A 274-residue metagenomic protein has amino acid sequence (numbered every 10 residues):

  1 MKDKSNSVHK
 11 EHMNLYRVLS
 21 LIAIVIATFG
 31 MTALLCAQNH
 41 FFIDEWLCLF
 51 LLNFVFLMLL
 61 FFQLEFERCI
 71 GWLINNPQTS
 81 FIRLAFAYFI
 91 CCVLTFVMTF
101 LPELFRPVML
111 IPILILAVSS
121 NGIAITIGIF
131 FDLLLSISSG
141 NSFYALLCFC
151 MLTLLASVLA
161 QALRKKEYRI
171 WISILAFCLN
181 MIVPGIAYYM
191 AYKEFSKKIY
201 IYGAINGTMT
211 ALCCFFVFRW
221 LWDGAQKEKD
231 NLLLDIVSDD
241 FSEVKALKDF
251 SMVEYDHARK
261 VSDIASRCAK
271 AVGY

Functional and structural regions predicted by a protein language model:
M1-K2: Short, charged cytosolic
S5-L110, N121-G122, F195-K198: Alpha-helical transmembrane segments and their membrane-interface boundaries that form or gate the permeation pathway
V8, A117-I123, A271-Y274: Juxtamembrane helix-boundary/capping and inter-helix hinge elements in multi-pass membrane proteins
D44-F56, A145-F149, I174, I199-A211: Alpha-helical transmembrane segments of polytopic membrane proteins
F56-T99, P112-K193, F215: Short helix-perturbing small/polar motifs within transmembrane alpha-helices
L73, L104-L110, I115-L116, G224-S238: Juxtamembrane helix-loop transition segments at the membrane interface in multi-pass membrane proteins
L101-R106, S142, L146, D249-M252: Alpha-helix capping and helix-loop boundary segments enriched in small/acidic/polar residues
G128-F131, A176-Y188, I199-Y274: Acidic/His-rich, divalent-metal-binding segments that scaffold phosphate/diphosphate chemistry
